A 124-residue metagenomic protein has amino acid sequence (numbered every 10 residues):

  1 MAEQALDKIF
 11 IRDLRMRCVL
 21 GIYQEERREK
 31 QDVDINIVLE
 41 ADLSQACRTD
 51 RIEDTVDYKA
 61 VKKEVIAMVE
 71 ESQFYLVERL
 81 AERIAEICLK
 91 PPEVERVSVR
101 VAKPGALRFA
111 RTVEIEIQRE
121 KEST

Functional and structural regions predicted by a protein language model:
M1-T124: N-terminal, polar/charged subdomain of small-to-medium soluble alpha/beta proteins
